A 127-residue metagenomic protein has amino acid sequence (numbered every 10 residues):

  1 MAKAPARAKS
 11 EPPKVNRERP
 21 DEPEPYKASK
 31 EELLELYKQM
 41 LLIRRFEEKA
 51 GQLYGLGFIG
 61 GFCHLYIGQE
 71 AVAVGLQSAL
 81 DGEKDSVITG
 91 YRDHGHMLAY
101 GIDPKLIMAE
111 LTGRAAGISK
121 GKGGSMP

Functional and structural regions predicted by a protein language model:
M1-V72: Conserved acidic/glycine
E48-Q52, L56-P127: Cofactor-binding active-site loop characterized by glycine-rich and histidine/acidic residues
